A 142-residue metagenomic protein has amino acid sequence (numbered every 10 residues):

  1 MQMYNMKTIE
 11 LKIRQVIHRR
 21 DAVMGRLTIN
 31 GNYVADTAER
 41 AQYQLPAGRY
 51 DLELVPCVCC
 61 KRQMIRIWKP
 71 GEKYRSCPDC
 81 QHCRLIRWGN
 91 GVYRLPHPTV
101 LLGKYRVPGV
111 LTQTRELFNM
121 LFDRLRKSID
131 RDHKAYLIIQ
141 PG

Functional and structural regions predicted by a protein language model:
Q2-A135, P141-G142: Cell wall/extracellular polymer interaction/catalysis modules
